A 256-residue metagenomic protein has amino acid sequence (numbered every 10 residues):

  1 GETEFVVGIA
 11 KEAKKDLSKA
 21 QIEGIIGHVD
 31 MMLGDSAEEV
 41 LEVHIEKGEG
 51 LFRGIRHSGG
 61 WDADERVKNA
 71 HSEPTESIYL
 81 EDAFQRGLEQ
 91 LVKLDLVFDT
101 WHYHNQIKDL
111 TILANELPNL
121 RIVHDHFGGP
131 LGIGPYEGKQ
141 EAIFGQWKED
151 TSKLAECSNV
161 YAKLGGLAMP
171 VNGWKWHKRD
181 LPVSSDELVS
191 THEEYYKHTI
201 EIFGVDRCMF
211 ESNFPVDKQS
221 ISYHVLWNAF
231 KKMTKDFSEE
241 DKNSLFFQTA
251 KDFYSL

Functional and structural regions predicted by a protein language model:
G1-Q106, I112-N115, G128, K139-I143 (+1 more regions): Active-site gating/metal-coordination segments in enzymes
F5, E39, V43, D109 (+4 more regions): Alpha-helical elements of Rossmann-like donor-binding domains used by nucleotide-donor carbohydrate transfer enzymes
F5, H28, F98-W101, Q146-W147 (+4 more regions): Tryptophan-centric aromatic hotspots in well-structured domains and transmembrane helices
I25, I55, L91, H126 (+4 more regions): Divalent metal-coordination and catalytic microenvironments
D30-L33, G60-A63, N105-Q106, G129-P130 (+4 more regions): Short, solvent-exposed loop/turn segments at secondary-structure junctions
R56-G59, H124-G134, D241-Q248: A generic structural motif
E73-M209, S220, S238: Catalytic pocket-lining loop regions of alpha/beta-barrel enzymes, especially the amidohydrolase/enolase/GH5 lineages
K197-M209, D217-L256: Mid-to-C-terminal alpha-helical segments outside catalytic/metal-binding sites
